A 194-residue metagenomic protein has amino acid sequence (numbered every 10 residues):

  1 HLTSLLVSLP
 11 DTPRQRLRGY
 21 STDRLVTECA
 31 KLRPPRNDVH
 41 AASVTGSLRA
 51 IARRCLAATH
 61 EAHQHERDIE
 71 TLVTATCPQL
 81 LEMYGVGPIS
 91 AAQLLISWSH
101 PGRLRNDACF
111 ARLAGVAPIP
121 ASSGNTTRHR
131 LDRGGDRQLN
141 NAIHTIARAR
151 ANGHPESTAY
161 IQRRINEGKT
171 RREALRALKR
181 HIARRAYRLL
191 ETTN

Functional and structural regions predicted by a protein language model:
H1-N194: A detector of single, family-specific signature residues that are central to catalytic or substrate-handling motifs
